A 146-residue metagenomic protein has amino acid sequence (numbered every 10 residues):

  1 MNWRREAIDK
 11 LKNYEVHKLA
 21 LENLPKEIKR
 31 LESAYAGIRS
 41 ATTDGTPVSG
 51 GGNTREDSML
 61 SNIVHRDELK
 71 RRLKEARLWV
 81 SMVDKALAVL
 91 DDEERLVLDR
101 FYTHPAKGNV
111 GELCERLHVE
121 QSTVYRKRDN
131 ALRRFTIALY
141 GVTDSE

Functional and structural regions predicted by a protein language model:
M1-V89, E112, I137-E146: N-terminal interaction/assembly modules
W79, E94, V124: Hydrophobic (often cysteine-bearing) scaffold residues that line and stabilize catalytic clefts of nucleotide/cofactor
L90-G108: Short amphipathic alpha helix immediately N-terminal
P105-T123: Helix-turn-helix DNA-binding module
H118-A138: DNA-recognition helix of helix-turn-helix
